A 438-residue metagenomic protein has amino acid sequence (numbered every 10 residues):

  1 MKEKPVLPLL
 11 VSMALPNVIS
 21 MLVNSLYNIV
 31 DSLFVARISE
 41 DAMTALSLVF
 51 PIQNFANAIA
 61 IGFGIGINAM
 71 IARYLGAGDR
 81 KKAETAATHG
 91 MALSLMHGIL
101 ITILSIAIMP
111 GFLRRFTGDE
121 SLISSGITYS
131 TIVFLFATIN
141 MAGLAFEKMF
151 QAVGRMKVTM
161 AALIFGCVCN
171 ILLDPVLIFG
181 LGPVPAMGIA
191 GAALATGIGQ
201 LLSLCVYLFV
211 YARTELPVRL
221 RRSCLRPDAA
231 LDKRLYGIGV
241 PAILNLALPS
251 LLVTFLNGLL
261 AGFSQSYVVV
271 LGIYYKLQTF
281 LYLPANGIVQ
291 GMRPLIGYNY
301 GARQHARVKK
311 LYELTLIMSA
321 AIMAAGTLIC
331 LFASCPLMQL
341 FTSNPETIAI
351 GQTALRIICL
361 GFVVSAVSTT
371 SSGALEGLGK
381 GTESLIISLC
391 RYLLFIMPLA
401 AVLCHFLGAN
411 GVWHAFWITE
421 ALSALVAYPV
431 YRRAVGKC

Functional and structural regions predicted by a protein language model:
M1-A14, I71-T138, V184-V240, I296-G361 (+1 more regions): Short alpha-helical transmembrane segments in multi-pass integral membrane proteins
K2-L33, R37-I38, N54-G66, M70 (+7 more regions): N-terminal transmembrane alpha-helices
V11-D31, I132, G166, G199-S203 (+4 more regions): Transmembrane helical elements of multi-pass membrane transporters/channels
N17, M21, L33, A69 (+17 more regions): Transmembrane alpha-helix boundary and packing residues in multipass membrane permease domains and related
L22, L26-T44, L113-E120, V176-M187 (+4 more regions): Helix-terminus/linker motif at the lipid-water interface of multi-pass membrane proteins
M43-I103, N140-G154, V158-T159, N257 (+2 more regions): Small-residue-rich hydrophobic transmembrane alpha-helices
F55-A58, T102, N170-P175, L204-L208 (+4 more regions): Hydrophobic transmembrane alpha-helices of multi-pass small-molecule transporters
G64, V133-Q151, T159-C167, A192-C205 (+4 more regions): Short runs within selected transmembrane alpha-helices of multi-pass transporters and secretion channels
